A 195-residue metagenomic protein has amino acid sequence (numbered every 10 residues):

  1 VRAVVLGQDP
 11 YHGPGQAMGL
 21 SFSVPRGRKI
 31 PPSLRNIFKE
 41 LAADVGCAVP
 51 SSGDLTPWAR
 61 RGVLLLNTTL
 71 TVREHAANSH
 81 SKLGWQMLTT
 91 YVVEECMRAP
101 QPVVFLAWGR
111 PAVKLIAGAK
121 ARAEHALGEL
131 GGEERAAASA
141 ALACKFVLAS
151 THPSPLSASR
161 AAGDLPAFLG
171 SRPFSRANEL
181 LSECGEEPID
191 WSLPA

Functional and structural regions predicted by a protein language model:
V1-P50: Adenosine ribonucleotide-centric catalytic and binding domains
V1-R2, R61, Q101-V103, K145: Short coil/turn segments at beta-strand junctions that form active-site/ligand-binding loops
Q8, T68, A107-P111: Short, well-ordered beta-to-alpha junction loops that form the rim of enzyme active sites and present histidine/acidic
I30-S33, E40-G46, L70-Q101, P111-A195: C-terminal capping/extension of enzyme domains
V49-S52, V104-A107: A short glycine-rich, hydrophobically flanked beta-strand micro-motif that places a catalytic Asp/Glu for divalent metal
D54-W58: Active-site cradle of extracellular carbohydrate-active enzymes
